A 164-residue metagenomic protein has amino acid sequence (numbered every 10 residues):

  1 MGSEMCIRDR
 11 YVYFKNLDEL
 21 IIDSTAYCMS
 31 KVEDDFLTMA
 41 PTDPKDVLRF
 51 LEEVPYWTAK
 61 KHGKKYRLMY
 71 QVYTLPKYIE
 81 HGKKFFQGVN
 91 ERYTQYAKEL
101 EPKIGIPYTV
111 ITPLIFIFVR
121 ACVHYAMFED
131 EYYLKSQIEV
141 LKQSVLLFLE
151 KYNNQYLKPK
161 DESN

Functional and structural regions predicted by a protein language model:
M1-I7: Short, small-residue-biased leader/transition segments that mark boundaries at the very start of proteins
V12-L37, P41: An amphipathic alpha-helix adjacent to DNA-recognition modules
D23, F36-K61, I115: Hydrophobic alpha-helical connector segments
E33, K77-G105, T109-P113, E139: Amphipathic alpha-helical packing segments from all-alpha helical-bundle domains
V54-P55, M69-Y73, I115-C122: Short alpha-helical scaffolding segments that buttress acidic/His motifs in well-ordered protein cores
A59-E80: Amphipathic alpha-helical segments used for helix-helix packing
I106-F128, S136-L147: Hydrophobic alpha-helical segments that form the core of small-molecule binding pockets and/or dimer interfaces
N154-N164: C-terminal effector-binding regulatory domain of bacterial HTH transcription factors
